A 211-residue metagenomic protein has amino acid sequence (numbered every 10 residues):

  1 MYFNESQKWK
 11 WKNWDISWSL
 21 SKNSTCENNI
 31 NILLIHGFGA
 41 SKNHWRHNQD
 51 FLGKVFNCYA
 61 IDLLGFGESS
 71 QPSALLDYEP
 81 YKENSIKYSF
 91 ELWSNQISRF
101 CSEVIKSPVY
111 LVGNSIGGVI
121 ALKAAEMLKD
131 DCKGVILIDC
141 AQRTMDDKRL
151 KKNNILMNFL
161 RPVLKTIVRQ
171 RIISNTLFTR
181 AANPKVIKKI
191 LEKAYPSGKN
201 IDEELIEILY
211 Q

Functional and structural regions predicted by a protein language model:
M1-Y2: Eukaryotic N-terminal low-complexity, Ser/Thr- and Lys/Arg-rich leader segments that predominantly function as
Q7-W14, S19-K22, L63-V112: Active-site loop/oxyanion-hole signature of alpha/beta-hydrolase fold enzymes
S19-Y78, F100, M127: Conserved HGGG/HGGXW glycine-rich cap/lid loop of the alpha/beta-hydrolase fold
N31, V55-N57, P108-Y110, D131-G134: Structural signature of beta-strand start/N-cap positions in the alpha/beta core of ABC transporter nucleotide-binding
R46, N95-S98, L122-E126, I138: Short, hydrophobic alpha-helix immediately C-terminal to the catalytic nucleophile
G113, G117, A121: Gly/Ala-rich beta-loop-alpha elbow adjacent to hydrolase catalytic centers
E126, C132-S174: Flexible "cap/lid" loop of the alpha/beta hydrolase fold
I167, R171-Q211: Conserved alpha/beta-hydrolase catalytic His-Asp/Glu region
